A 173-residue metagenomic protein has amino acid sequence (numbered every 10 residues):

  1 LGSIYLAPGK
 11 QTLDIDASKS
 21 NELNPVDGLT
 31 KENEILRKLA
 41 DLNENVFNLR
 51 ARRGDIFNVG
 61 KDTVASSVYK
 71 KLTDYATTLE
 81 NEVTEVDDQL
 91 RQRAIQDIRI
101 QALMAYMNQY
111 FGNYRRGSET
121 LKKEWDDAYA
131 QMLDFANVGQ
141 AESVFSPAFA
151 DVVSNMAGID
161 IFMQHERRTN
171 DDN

Functional and structural regions predicted by a protein language model:
L1-D88: A non-transmembrane, solvent-exposed segment enriched in polar/low-complexity residues
K61-S67, N108-L121: Short coil/turn connectors between adjacent alpha-helices in alpha-solenoid helical repeat scaffolds
T78, Q101, M132: Residues that form generic nucleotide/phosphate-binding pockets
E82-R99, S143-D151: Structural motif
R93-F111: Long, leucine/valine-rich, helix-dominated scaffolding and oligomerization segments
Y114-L133, N173: Alpha-helical repeat scaffolds
D134-N173: Long, charge-rich alpha-helical interaction segments
